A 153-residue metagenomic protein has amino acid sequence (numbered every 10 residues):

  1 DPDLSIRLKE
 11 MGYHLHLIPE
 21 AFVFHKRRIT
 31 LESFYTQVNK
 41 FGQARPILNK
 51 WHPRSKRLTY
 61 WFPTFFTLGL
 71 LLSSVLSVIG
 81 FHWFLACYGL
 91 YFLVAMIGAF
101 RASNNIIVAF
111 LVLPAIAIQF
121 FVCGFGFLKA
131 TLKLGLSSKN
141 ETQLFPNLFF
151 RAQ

Functional and structural regions predicted by a protein language model:
D1-K56: Catalytic donor/gating beta->alpha subdomain of glycosyltransferases that bind UDP-sugars
D3, E10, G80-W83, F149-Q153: Soluble, non-transmembrane catalytic domains of enzymes that act on hydrophobic metabolites at membranes
T36-N39, F62, C87: Alpha-helix N-cap/helix-start motif at coil-to-helix transitions, marked by capping-box chemistry
R54-F65: Membrane-interface anchor segments at the N-terminal boundary of transmembrane helices in multi-pass membrane enzymes
F66-S137: Membrane-embedded multi-pass helical conduit in multi-pass membrane proteins, especially envelope-biosynthetic
K133-Q153: Short linear elements at protein peripheries
